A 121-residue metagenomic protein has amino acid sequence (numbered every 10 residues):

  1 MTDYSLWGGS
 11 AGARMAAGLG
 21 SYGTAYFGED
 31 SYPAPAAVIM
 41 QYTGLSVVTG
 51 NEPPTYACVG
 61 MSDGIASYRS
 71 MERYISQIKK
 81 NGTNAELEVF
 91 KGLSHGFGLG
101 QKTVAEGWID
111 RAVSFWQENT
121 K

Functional and structural regions predicted by a protein language model:
M1-E52: Primarily recognizes the serine-hydrolase "nucleophile elbow" in alpha/beta-hydrolase and SGNH/GDSL folds
Y4, T55, G82-A85: Hydrophobic anchor at the start of a short beta-strand that flanks the dinucleotide cofactor-binding loop
A17, Y68-E72, E106: Short, surface-exposed alpha-helical segments at coil->helix boundaries
I39, Y56-C58, E88: Hydrophobic/aromatic beta-strand patches that form the interior of the parallel beta-sheet core in alpha/beta enzyme
N51, A57-V59, D63: Short beta-strand/loop motif that positions the catalytic acidic residue of the alpha/beta-hydrolase fold
P53, S67-Q77: Short alpha-helix in the alpha/beta-hydrolase fold that links the catalytic acid
M61-G64, G92-S94: Acidic beta-to-alpha connecting loop that harbors the catalytic carboxylate
N81-K121: C-terminal catalytic histidine-bearing segment of alpha/beta-hydrolase fold enzymes
